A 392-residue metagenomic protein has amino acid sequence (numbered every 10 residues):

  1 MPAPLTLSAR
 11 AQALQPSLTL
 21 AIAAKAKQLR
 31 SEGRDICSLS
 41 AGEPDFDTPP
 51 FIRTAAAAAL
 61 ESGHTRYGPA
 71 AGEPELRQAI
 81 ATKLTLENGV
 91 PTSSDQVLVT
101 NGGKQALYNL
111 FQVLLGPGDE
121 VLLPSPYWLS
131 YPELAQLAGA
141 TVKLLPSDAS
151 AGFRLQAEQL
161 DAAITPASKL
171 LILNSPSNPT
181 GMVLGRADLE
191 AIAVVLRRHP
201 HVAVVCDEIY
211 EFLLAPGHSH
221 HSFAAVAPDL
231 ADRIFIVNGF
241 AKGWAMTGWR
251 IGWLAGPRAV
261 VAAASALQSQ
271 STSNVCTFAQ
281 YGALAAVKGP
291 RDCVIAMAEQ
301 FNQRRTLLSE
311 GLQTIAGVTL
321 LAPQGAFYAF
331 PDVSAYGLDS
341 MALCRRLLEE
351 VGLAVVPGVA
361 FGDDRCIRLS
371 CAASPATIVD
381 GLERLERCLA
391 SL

Functional and structural regions predicted by a protein language model:
M1-L7, A11-S17, I22, L29-I36 (+3 more regions): PLP-dependent class I/II
S40-E43, A58-R77: A glycine-/small-polar-enriched, mobile loop at the entrance of the PLP active site in fold-type I
